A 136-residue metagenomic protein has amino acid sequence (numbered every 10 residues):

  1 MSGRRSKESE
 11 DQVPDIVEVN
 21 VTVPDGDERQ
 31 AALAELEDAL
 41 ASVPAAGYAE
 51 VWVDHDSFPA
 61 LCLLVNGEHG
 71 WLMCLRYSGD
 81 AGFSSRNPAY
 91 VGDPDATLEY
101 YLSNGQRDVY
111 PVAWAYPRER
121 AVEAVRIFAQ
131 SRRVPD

Functional and structural regions predicted by a protein language model:
M1-E119, E123-D136: Acidic (Asp/Glu-rich) sequence patches and key acidic residues that form negatively charged surfaces used
